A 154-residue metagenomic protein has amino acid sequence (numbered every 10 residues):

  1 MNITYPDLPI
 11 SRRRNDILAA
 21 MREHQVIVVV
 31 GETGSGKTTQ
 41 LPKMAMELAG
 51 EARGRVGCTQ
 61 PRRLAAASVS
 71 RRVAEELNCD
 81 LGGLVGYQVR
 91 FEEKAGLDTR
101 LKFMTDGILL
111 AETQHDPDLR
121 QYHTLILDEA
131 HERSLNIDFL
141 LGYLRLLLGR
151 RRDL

Functional and structural regions predicted by a protein language model:
M1-L154: Conserved P-loop NTPase motor core
